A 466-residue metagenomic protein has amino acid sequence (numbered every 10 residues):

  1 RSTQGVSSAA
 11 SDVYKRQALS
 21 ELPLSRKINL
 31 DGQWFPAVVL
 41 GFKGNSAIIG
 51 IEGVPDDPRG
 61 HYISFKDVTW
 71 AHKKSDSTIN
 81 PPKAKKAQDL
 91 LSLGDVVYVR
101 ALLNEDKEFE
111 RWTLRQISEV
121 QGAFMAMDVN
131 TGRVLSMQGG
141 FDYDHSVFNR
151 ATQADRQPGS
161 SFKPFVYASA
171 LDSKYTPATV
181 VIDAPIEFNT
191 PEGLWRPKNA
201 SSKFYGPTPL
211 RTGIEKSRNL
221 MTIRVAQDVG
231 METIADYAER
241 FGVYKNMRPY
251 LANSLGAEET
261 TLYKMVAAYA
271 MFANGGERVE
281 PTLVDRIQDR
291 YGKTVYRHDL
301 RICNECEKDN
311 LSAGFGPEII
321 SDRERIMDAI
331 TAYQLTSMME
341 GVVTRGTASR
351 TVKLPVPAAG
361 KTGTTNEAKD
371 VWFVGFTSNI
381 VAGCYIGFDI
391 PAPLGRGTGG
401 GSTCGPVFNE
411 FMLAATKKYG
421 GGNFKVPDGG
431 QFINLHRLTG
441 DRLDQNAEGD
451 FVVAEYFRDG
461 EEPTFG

Functional and structural regions predicted by a protein language model:
S2, S8-R156, S160-S161, A178-T179 (+3 more regions): Periplasmic/cell-envelope proteins involved in peptidoglycan metabolism and beta-lactam response
S2, S8-S25, G41-N45, E52-P55 (+7 more regions): Soluble, non-transmembrane domains of envelope/secretory-pathway proteins that act on or interact with carbohydrate
G44, T131-G132, T152-D183, G213 (+4 more regions): Active-site SXXK
M125-A126, L135-M137, V180, R224 (+6 more regions): Structural recognition of the beta-strand scaffold that forms the well-ordered cores of secreted hydrolase catalytic
A126-F141, L171-Y175, I186-E187, G206 (+7 more regions): Glycine-rich, acidic and aromatic/proline-enriched surface loops and short helix-turn segments that act as binding
N130, Y175-I234, R278, R290-Y333 (+2 more regions): Conserved catalytic neighborhood of penicillin-recognizing serine enzymes
L194-N199, G230-A267: Mid-domain, small-residue-enriched loop/turn segments at the edges of structured enzyme/sensor domains
Q334-G363: Active-site Gly/Thr loop motif
